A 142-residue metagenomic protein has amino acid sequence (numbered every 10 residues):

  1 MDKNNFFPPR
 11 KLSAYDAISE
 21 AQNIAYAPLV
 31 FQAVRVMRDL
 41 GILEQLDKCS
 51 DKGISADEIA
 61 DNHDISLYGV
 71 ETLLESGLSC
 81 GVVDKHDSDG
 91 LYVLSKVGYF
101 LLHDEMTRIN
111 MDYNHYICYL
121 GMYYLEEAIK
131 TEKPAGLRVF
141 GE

Functional and structural regions predicted by a protein language model:
D2-L12, I18-D51, E58-E142: Conserved Class I S-adenosyl-L-methionine-dependent methyltransferase catalytic core
